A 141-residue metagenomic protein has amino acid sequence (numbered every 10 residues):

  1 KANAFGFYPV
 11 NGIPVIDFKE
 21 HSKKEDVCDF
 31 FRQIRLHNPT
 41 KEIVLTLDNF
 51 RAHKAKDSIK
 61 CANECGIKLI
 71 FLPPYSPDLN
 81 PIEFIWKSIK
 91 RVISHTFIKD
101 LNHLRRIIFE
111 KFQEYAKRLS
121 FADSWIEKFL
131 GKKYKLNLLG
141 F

Functional and structural regions predicted by a protein language model:
K1, K54, K87-K90: A general lysine-centric signal
K1-K41: Electropositive, glycine- and tryptophan-enriched low-complexity nucleic-acid-binding patches
S22, L45-I59, P74-L79: Acidic, metal-coordinating catalytic cores used for nucleic-acid/nucleotide bond scission and strand-transfer chemistry
I34-N38, C61, K111: Hydrophobic helix-cap positions at the C-terminus of alpha-helices in RecA-like/P-loop ATPase nucleotide-binding cores
I43-V44, K68: The start of beta-strands in P-loop NTPase/AAA+ ATPase cores
E64-P81, I98: RNase H-like polynucleotidyl transferase catalytic core
I82-F141: C-terminal anion-handling pockets and recognition modules
